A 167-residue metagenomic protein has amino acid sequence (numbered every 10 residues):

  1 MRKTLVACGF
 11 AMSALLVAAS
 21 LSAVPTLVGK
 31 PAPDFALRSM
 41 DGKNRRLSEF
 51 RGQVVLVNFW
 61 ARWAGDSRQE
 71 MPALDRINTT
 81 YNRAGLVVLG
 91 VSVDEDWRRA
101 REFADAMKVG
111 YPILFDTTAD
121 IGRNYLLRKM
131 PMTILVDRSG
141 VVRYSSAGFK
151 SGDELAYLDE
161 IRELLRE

Functional and structural regions predicted by a protein language model:
M1-T4: Positively charged n-region of N-terminal signal peptides that target proteins for export
C8-A18: Bacterial N-terminal signal peptides
S20-L47: N-terminal "domain-start" segment that seeds a small globular fold
S48-G65: Short active-site neighborhood of thiol/selenol oxidoreductases, capturing the structured segment around
Q53-V55, G85-V87, P112: Structural signature of beta-strand start/N-cap positions in the alpha/beta core of ABC transporter nucleotide-binding
L56-N58, V88-G90, I134-L135: Hydrophobic beta-strand core positions in alpha/beta domains
R68-M107, T117-N124: Structural microenvironment flanking redox-active thiols in thiol-disulfide oxidoreductases
E102-G110, D116-R162: Thiol/disulfide oxidoreductase modules built on the thioredoxin-like
